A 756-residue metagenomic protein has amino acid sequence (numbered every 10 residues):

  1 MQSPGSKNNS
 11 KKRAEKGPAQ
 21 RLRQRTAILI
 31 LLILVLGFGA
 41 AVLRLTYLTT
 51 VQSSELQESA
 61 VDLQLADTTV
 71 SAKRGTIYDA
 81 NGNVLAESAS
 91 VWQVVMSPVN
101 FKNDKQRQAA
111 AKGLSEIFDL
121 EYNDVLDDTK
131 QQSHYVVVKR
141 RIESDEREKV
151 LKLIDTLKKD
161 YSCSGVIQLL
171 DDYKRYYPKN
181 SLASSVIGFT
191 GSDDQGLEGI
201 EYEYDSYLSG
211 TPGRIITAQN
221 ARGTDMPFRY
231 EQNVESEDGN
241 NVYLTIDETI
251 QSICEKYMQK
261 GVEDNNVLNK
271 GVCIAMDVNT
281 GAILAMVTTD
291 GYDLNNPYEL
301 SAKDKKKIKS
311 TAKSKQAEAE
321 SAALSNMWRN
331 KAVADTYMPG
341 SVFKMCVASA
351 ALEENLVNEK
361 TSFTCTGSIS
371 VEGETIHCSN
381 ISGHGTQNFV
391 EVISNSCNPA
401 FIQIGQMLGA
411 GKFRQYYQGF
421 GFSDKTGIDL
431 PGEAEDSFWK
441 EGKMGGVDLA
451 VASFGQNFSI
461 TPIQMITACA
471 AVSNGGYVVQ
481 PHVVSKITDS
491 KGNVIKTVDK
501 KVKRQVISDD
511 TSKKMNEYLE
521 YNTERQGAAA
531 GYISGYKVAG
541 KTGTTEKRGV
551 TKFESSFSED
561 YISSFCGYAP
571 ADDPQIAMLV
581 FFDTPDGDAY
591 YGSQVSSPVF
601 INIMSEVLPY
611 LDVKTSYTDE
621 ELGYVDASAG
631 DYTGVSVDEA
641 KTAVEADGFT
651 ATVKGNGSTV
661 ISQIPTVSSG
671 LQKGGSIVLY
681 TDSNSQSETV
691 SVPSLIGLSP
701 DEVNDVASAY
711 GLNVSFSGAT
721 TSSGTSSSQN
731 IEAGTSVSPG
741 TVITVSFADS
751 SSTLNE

Functional and structural regions predicted by a protein language model:
M1-K309, T336, G411-G419, G531-S534 (+4 more regions): Periplasmic/cell-envelope proteins involved in peptidoglycan metabolism and beta-lactam response
S3-G5, A86, N220-V234, N279-V342 (+1 more regions): Beta-lactam-recognizing serine transpeptidase/beta-lactamase-like catalytic domain environment
V70-K73, A80, S88-V91, S133 (+24 more regions): Extracytoplasmic
A72, F101-Q108, R140-D145, D194-E198 (+14 more regions): Soluble non-cytosolic domains of exported or imported proteins
S115-D119, D155, G191, S209 (+13 more regions): Sec-exported extracytoplasmic/periplasmic mature domains
D124-H134, V267-T280, T364-T366, L430-A434 (+4 more regions): Acidic/histidine-enriched alpha-helical segments
V498, G535, G549, V580-E756: Ligand-recognition elements built from short beta-strands and adjacent flexible loops
